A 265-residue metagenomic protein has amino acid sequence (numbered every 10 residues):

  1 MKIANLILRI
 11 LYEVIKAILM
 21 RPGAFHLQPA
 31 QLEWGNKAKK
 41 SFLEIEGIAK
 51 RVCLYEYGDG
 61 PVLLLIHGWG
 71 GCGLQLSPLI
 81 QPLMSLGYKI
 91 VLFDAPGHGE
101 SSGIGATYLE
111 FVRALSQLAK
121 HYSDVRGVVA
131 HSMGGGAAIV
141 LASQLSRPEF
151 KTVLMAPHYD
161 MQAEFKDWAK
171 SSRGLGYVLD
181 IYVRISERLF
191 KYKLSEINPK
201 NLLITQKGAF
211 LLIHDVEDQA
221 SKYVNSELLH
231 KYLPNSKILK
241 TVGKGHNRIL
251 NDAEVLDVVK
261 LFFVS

Functional and structural regions predicted by a protein language model:
M1-E44: An N-terminal hydrophobic leader/cap segment in hydrolases
G73, I80-S102: Conserved alpha/beta-hydrolase
G105-R126: Alpha/beta-hydrolase active-site loop
A130-A138: Gly/Ala-rich beta-loop-alpha elbow adjacent to hydrolase catalytic centers
Q144-Y192: Hydrolase active-site cap/lid region
T205-Q206, L212-H214, D218: Short beta-strand/loop motif that positions the catalytic acidic residue of the alpha/beta-hydrolase fold
Q219-N225: Conserved alpha/beta-hydrolase "acid-adjacent" motif
K244-E254: Catalytic histidine-centered segment of alpha/beta-hydrolase-like enzymes
